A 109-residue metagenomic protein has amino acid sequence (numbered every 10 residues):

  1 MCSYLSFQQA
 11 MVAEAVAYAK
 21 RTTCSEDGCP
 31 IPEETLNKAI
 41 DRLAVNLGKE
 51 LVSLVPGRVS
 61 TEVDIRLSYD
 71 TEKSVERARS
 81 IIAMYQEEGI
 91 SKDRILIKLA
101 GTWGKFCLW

Functional and structural regions predicted by a protein language model:
S3-F106: Active-site beta->alpha loop and helix N-cap motifs at the rims of alpha/beta catalytic domains
